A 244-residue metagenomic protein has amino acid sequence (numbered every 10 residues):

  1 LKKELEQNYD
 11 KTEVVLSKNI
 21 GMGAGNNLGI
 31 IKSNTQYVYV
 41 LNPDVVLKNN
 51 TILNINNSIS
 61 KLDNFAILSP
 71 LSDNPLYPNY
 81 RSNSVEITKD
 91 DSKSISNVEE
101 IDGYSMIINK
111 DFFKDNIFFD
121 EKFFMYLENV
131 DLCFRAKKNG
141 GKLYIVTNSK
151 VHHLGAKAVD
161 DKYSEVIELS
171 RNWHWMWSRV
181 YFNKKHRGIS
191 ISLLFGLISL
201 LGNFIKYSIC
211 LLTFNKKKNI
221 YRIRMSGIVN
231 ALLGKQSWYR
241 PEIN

Functional and structural regions predicted by a protein language model:
L1-V15: Acidic donor-binding segment of Leloir-type glycosyltransferases
E4, L28, K32, N50 (+7 more regions): Alpha-helical elements of Rossmann-like donor-binding domains used by nucleotide-donor carbohydrate transfer enzymes
V15-I31, V45-M125, V130: Acidic/His-rich active-site region of diverse nucleotide-sugar glycosyltransferases
V38: Short aromatic/hydrophobic "clamp" motif used to bind/position activated sugar donors
S105, K114-I145, S149-H152, S170: Donor nucleotide-sugar recognition loop
K142-N215, N219-I220: Active-site-adjacent helix/loop segment of glycosyltransferases that harbors family-specific signature motifs
K218-N244: Membrane-interface aromatic/basic loop that binds lipid-linked glycans or pyrophosphate carriers, typified by
